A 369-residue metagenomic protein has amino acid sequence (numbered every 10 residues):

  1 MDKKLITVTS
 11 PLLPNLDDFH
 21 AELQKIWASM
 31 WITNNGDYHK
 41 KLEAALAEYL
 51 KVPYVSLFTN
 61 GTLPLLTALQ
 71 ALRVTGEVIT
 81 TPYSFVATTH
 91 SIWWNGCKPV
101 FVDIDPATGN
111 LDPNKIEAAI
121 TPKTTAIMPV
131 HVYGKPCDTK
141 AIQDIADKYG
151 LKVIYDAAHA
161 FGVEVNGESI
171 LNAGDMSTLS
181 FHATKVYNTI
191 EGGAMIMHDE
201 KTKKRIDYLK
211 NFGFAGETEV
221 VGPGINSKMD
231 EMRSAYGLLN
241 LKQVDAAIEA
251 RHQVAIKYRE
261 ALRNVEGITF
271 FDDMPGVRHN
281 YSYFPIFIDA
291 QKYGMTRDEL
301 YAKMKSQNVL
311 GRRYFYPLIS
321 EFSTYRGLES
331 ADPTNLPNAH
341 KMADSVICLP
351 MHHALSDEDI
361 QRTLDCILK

Functional and structural regions predicted by a protein language model:
M1-I32, P350: N-terminal "arm"/small-domain region of PLP-dependent enzymes with the aminotransferase-like
W31, N35-E77, Y83, S91-W94 (+2 more regions): Phosphate-binding glycine-rich loop
D37-A45, Y49-V55, N114, A126-V130 (+3 more regions): PLP-dependent aminotransferase class I/II
S56, I79, V100, V153-I154 (+3 more regions): Structural detector of well-ordered beta-strand residues that form the stable sheet scaffold of enzyme domains
Q70-A157, E164: PLP-dependent aminotransferase-like
K152-I154, M176, V346-C348: Structural preference for beta-strand elements that scaffold enzyme active sites
Y155-T189, K204, G216-V221: Conserved active-site segment immediately N-terminal to the catalytic lysine that forms the internal aldimine
L179-S180, G193-D199, L238: Short beta-strand-to-turn element immediately C-terminal to the catalytic PLP-Schiff-base lysine in fold type I
